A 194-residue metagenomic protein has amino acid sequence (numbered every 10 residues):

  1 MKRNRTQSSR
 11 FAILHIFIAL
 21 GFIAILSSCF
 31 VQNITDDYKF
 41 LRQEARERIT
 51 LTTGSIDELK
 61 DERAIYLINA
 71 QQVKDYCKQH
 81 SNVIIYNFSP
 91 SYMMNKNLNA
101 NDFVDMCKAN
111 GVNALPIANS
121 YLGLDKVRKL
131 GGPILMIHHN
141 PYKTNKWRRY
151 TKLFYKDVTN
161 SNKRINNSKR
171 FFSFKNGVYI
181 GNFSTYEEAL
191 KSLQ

Functional and structural regions predicted by a protein language model:
M1-F11: N-terminal secretory signal peptides that target proteins for export/translocation
I25-S28: C-terminal motif of bacterial Sec signal peptides marking the signal peptidase cleavage site
F30-N33: Bacterial signal peptide processing site
K39-E58: Post-signal peptide N-terminal segment of mature Sec-exported envelope proteins
K74-D102: Short active-site neighborhood of thiol/selenol oxidoreductases, capturing the structured segment around
I85, K96-M136: Structural microenvironment flanking redox-active thiols in thiol-disulfide oxidoreductases
L122-N167: Thioredoxin-like thiol-disulfide oxidoreductase module
N166-N182: A short, hydrophobic beta-strand/beta-hairpin element that forms part of a small beta-sheet core
